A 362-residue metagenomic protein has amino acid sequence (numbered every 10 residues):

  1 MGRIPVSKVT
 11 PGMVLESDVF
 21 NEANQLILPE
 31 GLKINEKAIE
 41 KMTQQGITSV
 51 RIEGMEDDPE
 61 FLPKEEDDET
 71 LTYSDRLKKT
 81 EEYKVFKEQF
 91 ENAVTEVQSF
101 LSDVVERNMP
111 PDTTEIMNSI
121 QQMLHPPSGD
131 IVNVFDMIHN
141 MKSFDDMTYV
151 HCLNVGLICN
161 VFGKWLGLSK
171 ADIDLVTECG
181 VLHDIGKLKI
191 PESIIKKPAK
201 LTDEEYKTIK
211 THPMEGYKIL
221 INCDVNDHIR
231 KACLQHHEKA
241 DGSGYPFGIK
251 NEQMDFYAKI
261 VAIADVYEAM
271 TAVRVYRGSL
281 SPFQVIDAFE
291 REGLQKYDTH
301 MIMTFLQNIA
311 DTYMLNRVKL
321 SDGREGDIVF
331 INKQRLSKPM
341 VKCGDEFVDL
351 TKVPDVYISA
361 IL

Functional and structural regions predicted by a protein language model:
M1-R107, P111, S279-L362: Terminal helices and disordered tails flanking the catalytic cores of nucleotide-processing hydrolases
I4, V14, E22-A23, P29 (+9 more regions): Residue-level signal for pocket-adjacent positions within structured domains
E66-T208, L220-C223: Acidic/His-rich, divalent-metal-binding segments that scaffold phosphate/diphosphate chemistry
V155, L175-K189, Y206-M303, D311-Y313: Alpha-helical scaffolding flanking metal-ion-dependent phosphate/phosphodiester catalytic sites
